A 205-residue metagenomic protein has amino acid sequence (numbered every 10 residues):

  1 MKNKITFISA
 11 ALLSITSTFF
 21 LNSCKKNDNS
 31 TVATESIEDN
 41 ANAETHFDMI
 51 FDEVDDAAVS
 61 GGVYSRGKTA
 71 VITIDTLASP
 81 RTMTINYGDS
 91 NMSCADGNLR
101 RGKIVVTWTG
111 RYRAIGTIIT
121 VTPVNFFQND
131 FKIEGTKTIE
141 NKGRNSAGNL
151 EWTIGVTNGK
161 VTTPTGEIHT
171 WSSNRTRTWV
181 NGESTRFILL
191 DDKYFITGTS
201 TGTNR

Functional and structural regions predicted by a protein language model:
M1-K2, K25: Short, Lys/Arg-rich N-terminal segment immediately upstream of the first membrane anchor
K2-S9: Bacterial N-terminal signal peptides that target proteins for export
S9-A10, N42: Residue-level detector of intrinsically disordered, flexible termini and proteolytic processing junctions
A10-T18: Bacterial N-terminal signal peptides
F19-S23: C-terminal motif of bacterial Sec signal peptides marking the signal peptidase cleavage site
K25-R205: Low-complexity, intrinsically disordered segments exposed to solvent
